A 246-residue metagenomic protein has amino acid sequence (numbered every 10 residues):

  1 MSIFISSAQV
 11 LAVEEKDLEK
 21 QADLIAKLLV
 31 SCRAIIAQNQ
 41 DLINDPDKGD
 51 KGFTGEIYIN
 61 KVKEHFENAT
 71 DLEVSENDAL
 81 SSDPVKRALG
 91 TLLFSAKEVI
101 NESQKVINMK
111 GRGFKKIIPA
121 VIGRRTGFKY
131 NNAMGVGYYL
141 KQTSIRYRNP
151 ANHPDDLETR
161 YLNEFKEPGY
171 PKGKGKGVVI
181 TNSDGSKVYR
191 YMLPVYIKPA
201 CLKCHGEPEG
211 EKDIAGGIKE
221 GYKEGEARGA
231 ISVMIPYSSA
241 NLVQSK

Functional and structural regions predicted by a protein language model:
M1-I3: N-terminus-biased targeting/localization segments
I5-S7: N-terminal signal peptide c-region/cleavage motif recognized by signal peptidases
V10-Y196, G210-K246: Extracytoplasmic c-type cytochrome modules immediately beyond a signal peptide or single-pass transmembrane anchor
I197-E209: The canonical Cys-X-X-Cys-His
